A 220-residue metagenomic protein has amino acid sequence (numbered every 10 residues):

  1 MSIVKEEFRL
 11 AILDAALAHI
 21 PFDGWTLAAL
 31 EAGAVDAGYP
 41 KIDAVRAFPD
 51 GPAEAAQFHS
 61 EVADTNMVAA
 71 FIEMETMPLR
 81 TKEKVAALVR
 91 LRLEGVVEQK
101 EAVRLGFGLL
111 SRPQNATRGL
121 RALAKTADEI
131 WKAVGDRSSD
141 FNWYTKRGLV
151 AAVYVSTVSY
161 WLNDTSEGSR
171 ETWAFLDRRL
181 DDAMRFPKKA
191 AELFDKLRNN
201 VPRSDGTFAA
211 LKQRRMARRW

Functional and structural regions predicted by a protein language model:
V4-I42, D50-Q57, E61: Short, amphipathic alpha-helix enriched in basic
E6, A70-L105: Hydrophobic alpha-helical connector segments
L13, A86-L93, A124-W131, W173-L180: Hydrophobic core segments within long, regular secondary-structure runs in both alpha- and beta-rich folds
V45-M77: Conserved alpha-helical segments that form or flank metal/cofactor-binding pockets of metalloenzymes
L91-T126: Internal, conserved structured core segments that host functional sites
Q114-D136, Y144-A151, V155: Amphipathic alpha-helical packing segments from all-alpha helical-bundle domains
D136-R198: Hydrophobic/aromatic-rich alpha-helical bundle segments in the mid-to-C-terminal region
P187-W220: Long, charge-rich low-complexity segments
